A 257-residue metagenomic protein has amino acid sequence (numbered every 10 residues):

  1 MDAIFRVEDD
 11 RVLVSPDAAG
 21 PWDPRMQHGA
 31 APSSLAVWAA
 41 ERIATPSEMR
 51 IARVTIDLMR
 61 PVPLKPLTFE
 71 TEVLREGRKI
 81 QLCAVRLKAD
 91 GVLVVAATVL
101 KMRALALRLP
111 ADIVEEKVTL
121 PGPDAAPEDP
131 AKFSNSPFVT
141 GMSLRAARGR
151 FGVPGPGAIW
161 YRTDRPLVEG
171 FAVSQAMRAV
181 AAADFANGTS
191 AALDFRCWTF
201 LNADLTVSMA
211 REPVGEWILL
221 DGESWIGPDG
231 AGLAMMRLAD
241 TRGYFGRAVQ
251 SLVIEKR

Functional and structural regions predicted by a protein language model:
M1-R257: Terminal targeting signals and extreme-terminal segments of soluble enzymes
